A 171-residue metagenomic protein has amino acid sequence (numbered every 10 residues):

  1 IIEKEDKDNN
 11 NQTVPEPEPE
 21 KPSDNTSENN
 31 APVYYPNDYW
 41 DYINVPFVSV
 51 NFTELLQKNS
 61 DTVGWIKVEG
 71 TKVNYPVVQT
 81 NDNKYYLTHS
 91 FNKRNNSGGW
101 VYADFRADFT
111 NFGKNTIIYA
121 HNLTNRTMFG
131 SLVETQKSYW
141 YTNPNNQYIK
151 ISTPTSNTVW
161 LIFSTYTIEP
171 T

Functional and structural regions predicted by a protein language model:
I1-T171: Solvent-exposed, non-transmembrane regions of membrane-associated and secreted proteins
